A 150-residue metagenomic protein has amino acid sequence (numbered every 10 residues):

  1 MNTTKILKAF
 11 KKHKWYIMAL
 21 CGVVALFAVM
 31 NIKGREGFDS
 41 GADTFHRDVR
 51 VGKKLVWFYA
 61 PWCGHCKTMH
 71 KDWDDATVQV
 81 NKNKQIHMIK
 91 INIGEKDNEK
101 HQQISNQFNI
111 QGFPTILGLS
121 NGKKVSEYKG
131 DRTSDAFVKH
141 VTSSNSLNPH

Functional and structural regions predicted by a protein language model:
T3-E36, W73: Single-pass alpha-helical membrane anchors
G37-K54, Q102: A short beta-strand-turn-helix
V49-P61, F137: Short active-site neighborhood of thiol/selenol oxidoreductases, capturing the structured segment around
F58, T77, K82-H101, D131: Thiol-based oxidoreductase modules, predominantly thioredoxin-like and allied folds used for disulfide exchange
F58-D72: Conserved redox-active cysteine motifs that mediate thiol-disulfide chemistry, especially di-cysteine Cys-X(1-2)-Cys
T68, D72-D75, K100-Q103, R132 (+2 more regions): Extracytoplasmic/secreted proteins, especially bacterial periplasmic and envelope-associated proteins
N106-Q111: A short glycine-leucine-enriched loop at secondary-structure breakpoints that most characteristically corresponds
G112-H150: Non-catalytic, surface beta->alpha helical segment in thiol-disulfide oxidoreductase systems
